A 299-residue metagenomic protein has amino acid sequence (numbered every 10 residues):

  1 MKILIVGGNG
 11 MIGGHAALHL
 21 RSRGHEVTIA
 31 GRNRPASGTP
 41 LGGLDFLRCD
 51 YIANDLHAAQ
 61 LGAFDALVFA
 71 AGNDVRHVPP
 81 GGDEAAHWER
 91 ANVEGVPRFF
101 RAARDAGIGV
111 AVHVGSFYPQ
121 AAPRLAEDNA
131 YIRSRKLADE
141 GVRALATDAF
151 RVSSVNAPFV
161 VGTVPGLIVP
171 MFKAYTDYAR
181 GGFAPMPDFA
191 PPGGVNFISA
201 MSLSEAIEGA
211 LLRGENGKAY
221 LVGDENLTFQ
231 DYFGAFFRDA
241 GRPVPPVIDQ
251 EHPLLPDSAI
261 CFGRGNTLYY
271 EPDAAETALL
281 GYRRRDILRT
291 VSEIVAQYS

Functional and structural regions predicted by a protein language model:
I3-R23: N-terminal Rossmann NAD(P)H-binding glycine-rich loop of SDR-like oxidoreductase domains
A30-P35, Y51: N-terminal Rossmann-fold cofactor-binding loop
L44-E94, Q120-P123: NAD(P)H-binding glycine-rich loop region in Rossmannoid oxidoreductase-like domains and their noncatalytic homologs
A85-S134, S153: Conserved Rossmann-fold NAD(P)-dependent oxidoreductase catalytic core, especially the SDR/UDP-sugar
G115, G141-L167: Conserved beta-loop-beta element that borders a ligand/cofactor-binding pocket
G162-Y175, A210-Y220: Glycine/proline-rich active-site loop of Rossmann-fold NAD(P)-dependent oxidoreductases
T176-I198: A conserved pocket-lining segment of Rossmann-fold NAD(P)-dependent short-chain dehydrogenase/reductase
G194, M201-F262, A278-S299: Mid/C-terminal beta-alpha module of Rossmann-like enzyme folds, strongest in SDR-family dehydrogenases/epimerases
